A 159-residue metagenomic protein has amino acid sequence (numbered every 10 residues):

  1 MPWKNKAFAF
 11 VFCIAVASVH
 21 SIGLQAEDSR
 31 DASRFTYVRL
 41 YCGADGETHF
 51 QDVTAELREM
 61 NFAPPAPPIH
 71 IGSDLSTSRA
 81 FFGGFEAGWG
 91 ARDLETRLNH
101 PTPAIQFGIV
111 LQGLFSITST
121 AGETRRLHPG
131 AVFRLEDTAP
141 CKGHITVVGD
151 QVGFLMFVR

Functional and structural regions predicted by a protein language model:
M1-A9: Bacterial N-terminal signal peptides that target proteins for export
A9-V19: Bacterial N-terminal signal peptides
S21-A26: Boundary at the C-terminal end of the N-terminal hydrophobic targeting segment
E27-C42: Short acidic, Pro/Gly- and aromatic-enriched capping/linker segments at domain boundaries
C42-L98, Q151-G153: A short glycine-rich, His/Asp/Glu-containing loop-to-beta-strand
P103-A121: Glycine- and acidic-residue-biased ligand/ion/polar-headgroup-sensing regions
A121-T138: Short acidic-glycine-tyrosine-enriched beta hairpin
R134-L135, V148-R159: A short hydrophobic beta-strand segment most commonly corresponding to one strand of the jelly-roll/cupin
